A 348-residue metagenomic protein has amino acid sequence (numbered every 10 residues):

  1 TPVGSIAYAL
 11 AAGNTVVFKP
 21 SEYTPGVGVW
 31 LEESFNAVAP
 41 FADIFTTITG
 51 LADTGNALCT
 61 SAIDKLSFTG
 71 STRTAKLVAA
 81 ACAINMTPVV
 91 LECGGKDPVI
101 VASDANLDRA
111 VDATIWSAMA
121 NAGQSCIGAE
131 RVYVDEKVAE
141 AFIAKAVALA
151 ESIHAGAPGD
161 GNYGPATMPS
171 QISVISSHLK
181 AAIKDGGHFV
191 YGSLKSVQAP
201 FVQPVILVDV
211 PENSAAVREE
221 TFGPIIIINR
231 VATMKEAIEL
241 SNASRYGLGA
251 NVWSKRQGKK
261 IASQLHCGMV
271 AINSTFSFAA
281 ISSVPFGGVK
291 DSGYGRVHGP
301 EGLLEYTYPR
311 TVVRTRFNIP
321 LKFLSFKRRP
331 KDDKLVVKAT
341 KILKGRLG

Functional and structural regions predicted by a protein language model:
T1-R109, V231, L347: Rossmann-like NAD(P) dinucleotide-binding subdomain of oxidoreductase/dehydrogenase enzymes
A9, C82, A146, A182 (+2 more regions): A generic structural signal for well-ordered alpha-helical segments
G13, F45, L66, G95 (+5 more regions): Residue-level signal for inorganic ion chemistry
A39, R73-E212, I272, K334 (+1 more regions): ALDH superfamily catalytic-core signature
T49, G70, Y191-S193, S254: Short loop/edge segments at beta-strand edges and connector loops that shape dinucleotide/nucleotide cofactor-binding
C59-T60, C93-G95, C126-I127, D160 (+2 more regions): Short glycine-enriched loop/turn motifs at secondary-structure junctions
I100, F201-G348: Conserved C-terminal structural/oligomerization subdomain of aldehyde/semialdehyde dehydrogenase
